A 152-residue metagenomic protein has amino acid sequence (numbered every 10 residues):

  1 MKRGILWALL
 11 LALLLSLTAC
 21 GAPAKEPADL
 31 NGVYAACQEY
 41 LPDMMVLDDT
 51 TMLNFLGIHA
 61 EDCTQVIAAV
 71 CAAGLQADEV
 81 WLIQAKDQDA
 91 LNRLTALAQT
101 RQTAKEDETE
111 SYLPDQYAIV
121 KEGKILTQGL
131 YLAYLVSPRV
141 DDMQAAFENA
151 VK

Functional and structural regions predicted by a protein language model:
M1-A8: Bacterial N-terminal signal peptides that target proteins for export
L15-A19: C-terminal motif of bacterial Sec signal peptides marking the signal peptidase cleavage site
G21-A24: Bacterial signal peptide processing site
A28-V46: Post-signal peptide N-terminal segment of mature Sec-exported envelope proteins
V46-A77, D89-R93, K121: Short, compositionally biased low-complexity segments enriched in polar/charged residues
A72, D115-K152: A short, solvent-exposed beta-edge/loop patch
E79-D87, Y131-V136: Second-shell loop/turn segments in exported
Q88-T127: Short Gly/Thr-rich strand-loop-strand
